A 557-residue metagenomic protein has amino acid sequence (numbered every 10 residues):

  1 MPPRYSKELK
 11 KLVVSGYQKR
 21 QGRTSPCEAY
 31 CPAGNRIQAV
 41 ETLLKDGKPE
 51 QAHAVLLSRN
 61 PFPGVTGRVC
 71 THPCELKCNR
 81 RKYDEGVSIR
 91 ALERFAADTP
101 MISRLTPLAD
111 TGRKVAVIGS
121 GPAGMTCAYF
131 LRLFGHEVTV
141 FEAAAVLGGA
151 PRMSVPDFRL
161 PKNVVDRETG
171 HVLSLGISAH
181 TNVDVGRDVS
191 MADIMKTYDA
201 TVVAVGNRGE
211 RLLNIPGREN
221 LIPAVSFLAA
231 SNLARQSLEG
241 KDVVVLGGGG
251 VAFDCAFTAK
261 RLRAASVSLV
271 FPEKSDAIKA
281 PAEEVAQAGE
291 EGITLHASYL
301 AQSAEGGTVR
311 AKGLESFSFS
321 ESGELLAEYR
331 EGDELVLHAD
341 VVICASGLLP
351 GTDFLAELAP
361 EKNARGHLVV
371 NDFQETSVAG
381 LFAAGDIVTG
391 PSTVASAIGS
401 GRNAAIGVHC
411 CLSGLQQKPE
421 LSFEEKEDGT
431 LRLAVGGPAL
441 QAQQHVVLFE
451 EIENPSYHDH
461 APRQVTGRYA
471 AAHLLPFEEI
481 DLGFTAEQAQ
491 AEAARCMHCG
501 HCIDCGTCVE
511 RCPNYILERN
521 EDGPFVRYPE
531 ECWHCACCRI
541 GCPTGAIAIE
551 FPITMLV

Functional and structural regions predicted by a protein language model:
M1-K114, T201-N220, Q236, A339-V341 (+7 more regions): Ferredoxin-type iron-sulfur electron-transfer modules and their immediate structural context
Q51, A109-D110, K114-I118, D166-I215 (+3 more regions): Feature captures the FAD/FMN-dependent oxidoreductase FAD-binding
P61, G121-A123, V146, G249-V251 (+4 more regions): Residue-level detector of alpha-helix initiation sites
F95-L108, R167-R187, E210-L262, N363-S377: Glycine-rich dinucleotide-binding loop and its adjacent helix/turn
R113-T139, A252-K260: N-terminal Rossmann-like FAD-binding beta1-loop-alpha1 element of flavoenzymes
V115-V117, V138, V243, V267 (+1 more regions): Conserved hydrophobic helix-helix packing surfaces used for dimerization/oligomerization
E137-V140, A144-L175, A179-H180, A256-S303 (+1 more regions): Rossmann-like dinucleotide-binding cores of NAD(P)H-dependent redox enzymes
E219-K241, S322-P391: FAD-site-proximal beta/loop scaffold in flavoenzymes
